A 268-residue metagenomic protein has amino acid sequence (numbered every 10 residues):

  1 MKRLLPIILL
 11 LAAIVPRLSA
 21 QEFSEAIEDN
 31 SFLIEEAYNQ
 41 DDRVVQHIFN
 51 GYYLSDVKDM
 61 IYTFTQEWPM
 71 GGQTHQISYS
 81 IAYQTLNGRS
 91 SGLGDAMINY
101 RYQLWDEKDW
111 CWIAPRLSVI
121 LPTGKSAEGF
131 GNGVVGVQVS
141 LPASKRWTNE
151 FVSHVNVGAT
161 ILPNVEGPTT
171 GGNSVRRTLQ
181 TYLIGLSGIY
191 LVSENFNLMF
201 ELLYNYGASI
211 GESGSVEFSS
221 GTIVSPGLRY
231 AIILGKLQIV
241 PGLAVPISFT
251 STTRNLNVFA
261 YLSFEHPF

Functional and structural regions predicted by a protein language model:
L4-I14: Sec-dependent N-terminal signal peptides
V15-A20: Sec/Tat signal peptide C-region and signal peptidase I cleavage site
Q21-F268: Transmembrane beta-barrel domains of Gram-negative outer membranes and organellar outer membranes
